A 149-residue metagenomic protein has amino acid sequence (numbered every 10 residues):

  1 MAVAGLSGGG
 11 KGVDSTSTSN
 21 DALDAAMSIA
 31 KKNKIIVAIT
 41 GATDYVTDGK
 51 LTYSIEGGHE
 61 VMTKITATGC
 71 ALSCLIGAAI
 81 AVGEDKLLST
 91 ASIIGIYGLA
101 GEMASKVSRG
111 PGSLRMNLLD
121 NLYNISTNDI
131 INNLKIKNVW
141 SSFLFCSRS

Functional and structural regions predicted by a protein language model:
M1-T52: Conserved phosphate/ATP/ADP-binding segment of small-molecule kinases
G5, T47, L51-G57, I93-R109 (+1 more regions): Glycine-rich phosphate/pyrophosphate-binding loop at beta-loop-alpha junctions
N20-L23, C70, L87, A91 (+2 more regions): Electropositive phosphate-/nucleotide-binding environments in soluble metabolic enzymes
A25-A30, K86-G101, L119: Short, well-structured alpha-helical segments that form the helix of a local strand-helix-strand
I35, A42-T43, E84-K86, Y97: Internal alpha-helical scaffold of NAD(P)-dependent oxidoreductase catalytic cores
E56-T66: Short pre-catalytic strand/loop immediately N-terminal to key active-site residues, enriched for Gly-Thr
K64-G95: Short, small-residue alpha-helix embedded
L99-S149: Charged C-terminal helix
